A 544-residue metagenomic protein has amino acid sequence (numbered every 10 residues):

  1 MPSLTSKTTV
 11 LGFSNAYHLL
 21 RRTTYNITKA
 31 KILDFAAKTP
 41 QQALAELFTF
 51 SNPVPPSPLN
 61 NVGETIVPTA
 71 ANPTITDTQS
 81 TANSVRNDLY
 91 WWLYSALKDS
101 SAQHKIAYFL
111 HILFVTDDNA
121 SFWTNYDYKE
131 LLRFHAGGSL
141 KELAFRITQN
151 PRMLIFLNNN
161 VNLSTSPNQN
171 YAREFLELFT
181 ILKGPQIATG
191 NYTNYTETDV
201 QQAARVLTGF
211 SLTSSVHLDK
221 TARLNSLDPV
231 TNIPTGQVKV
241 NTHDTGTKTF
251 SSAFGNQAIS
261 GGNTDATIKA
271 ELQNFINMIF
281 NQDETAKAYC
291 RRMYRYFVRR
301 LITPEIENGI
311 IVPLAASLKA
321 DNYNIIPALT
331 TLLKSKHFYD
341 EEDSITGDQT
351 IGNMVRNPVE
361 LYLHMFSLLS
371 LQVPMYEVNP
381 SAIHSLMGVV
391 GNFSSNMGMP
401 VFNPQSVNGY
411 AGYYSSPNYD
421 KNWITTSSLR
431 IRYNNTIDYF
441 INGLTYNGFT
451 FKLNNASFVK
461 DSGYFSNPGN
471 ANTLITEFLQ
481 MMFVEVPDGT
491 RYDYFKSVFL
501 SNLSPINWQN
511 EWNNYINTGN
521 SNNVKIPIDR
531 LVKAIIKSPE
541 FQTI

Functional and structural regions predicted by a protein language model:
P2-T76, S80, S84-Y90, Y126-I544: His/Asp/Glu-rich metal/cofactor-coordinating catalytic motifs and the adjacent surface-exposed loops that frame enzyme
Q41, K105-A107, F114: Juxtamembrane regions of bacterial inner-membrane/periplasmic proteins, predominantly the peptidoglycan biogenesis
T78-N83, L97-A102, N119-S121: Cytochrome P450
S84-S101, Y108: Structured, charged N-terminal subsegments at the starts of enzyme catalytic cores and at intra-chain domain/subunit
A102-I106, D117-W123, S166-P167: Short, flexible active-site-proximal loops enriched in glycine and acidic residues
